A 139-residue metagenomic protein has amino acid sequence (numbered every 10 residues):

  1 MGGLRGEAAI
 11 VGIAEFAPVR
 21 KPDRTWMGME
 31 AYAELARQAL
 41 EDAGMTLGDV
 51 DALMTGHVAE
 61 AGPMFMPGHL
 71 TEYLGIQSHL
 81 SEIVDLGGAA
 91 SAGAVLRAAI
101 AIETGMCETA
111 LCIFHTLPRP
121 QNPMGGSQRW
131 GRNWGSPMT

Functional and structural regions predicted by a protein language model:
M1-I83, I100-T104, L111-T139: Conserved "HGTGT" condensation-loop signature of ketosynthase/thiolase-family condensing enzymes that catalyze
S81-S91: Active-site nucleophile and cofactor-binding loops and adjacent substrate-binding regions of central metabolic enzymes
A92-I100: Conserved phosphate-binding catalytic cores of ATP/NTP-utilizing and phosphoryl-transfer enzymes
